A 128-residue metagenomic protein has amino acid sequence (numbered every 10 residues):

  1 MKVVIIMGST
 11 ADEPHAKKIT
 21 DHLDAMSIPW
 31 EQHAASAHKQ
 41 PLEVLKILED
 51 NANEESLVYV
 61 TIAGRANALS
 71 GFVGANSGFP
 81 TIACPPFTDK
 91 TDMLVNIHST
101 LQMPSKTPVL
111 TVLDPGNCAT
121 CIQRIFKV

Functional and structural regions predicted by a protein language model:
M1-A37: Glycine-rich phosphate/diphosphate-binding loop of Rossmann-like nucleotide-binding domains
K2-I5, E31, L57-Y59, P80-A83 (+1 more regions): Structural motif
M7-P14, D92-V128: C-terminal binding/interaction regions
T10, A35-A37, G64-R65, P86-D89 (+1 more regions): Short, ordered loop/turn segments at secondary-structure junctions
I19-A25, E49, A75-G78, F126-K127: Short, solvent-exposed amphipathic alpha-helical segments in soluble enzyme and RNA/protein-processing domains
T20, L45-L48, G74-A75, K90-K106: Active-site-proximal loop->helix
W30-N53: N-terminal beta-loop-helix "entrance" segment that forms/cooperates in small-molecule cofactor or anionic ligand
I47-P85: Glycine-rich phosphate-binding loop
